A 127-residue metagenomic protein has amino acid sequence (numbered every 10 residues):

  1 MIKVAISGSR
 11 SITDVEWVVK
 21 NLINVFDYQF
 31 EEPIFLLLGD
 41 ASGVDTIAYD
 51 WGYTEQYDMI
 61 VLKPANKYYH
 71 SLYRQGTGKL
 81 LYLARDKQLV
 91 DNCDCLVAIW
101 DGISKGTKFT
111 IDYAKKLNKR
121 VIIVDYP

Functional and structural regions predicted by a protein language model:
M1-V4: Extreme N-terminal starter segment of soluble prokaryotic enzymes
S7-S9: Glycine-rich beta-strand-to-loop/alpha-helix junction loops that act as flexible
S11-P127: Acidic/glycine-enriched connector segments
